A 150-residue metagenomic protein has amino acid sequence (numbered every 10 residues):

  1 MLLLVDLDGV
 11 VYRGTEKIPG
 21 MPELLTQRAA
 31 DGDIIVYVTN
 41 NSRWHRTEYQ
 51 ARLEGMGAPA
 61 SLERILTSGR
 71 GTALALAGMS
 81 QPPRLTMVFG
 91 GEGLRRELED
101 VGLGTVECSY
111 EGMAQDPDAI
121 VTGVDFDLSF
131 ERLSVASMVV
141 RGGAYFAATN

Functional and structural regions predicted by a protein language model:
M1-N150: HAD-like aspartate-dependent phosphatase fold
